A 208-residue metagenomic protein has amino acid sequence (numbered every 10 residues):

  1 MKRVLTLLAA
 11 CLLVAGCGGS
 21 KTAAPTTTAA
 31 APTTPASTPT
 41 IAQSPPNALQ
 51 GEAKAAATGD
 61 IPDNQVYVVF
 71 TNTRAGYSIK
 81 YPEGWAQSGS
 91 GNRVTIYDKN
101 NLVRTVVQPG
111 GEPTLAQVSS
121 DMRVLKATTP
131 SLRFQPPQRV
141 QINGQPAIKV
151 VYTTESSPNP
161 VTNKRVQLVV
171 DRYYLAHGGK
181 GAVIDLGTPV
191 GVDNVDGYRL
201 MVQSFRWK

Functional and structural regions predicted by a protein language model:
K2-L102, H177-G178, D185-K208: N-terminal targeting sequences that direct proteins away from the cytosol to non-cytosolic compartments
L5, V69-F70, L115, P130 (+1 more regions): Short hydrophobic/aromatic segments of transmembrane alpha-helices and their interfaces
F70, I96, T105-V107, I142 (+2 more regions): Hydrophobic beta-strand residues in large extracellular and virion-surface proteins
T73-Y81, T105-P109, T154-V161: Short, mixed-charge, low-aromatic patches
G84, K99, G110-E112, Q145 (+2 more regions): Generic structural motif
Y97-S120: A short acidic-to-branched-hydrophobic micro-motif
V106-E112, P137, P160-V161, D185-G191: Second-shell loop/turn segments in exported
M122-G178, R199: Signature of long, low-cysteine stretches enriched in small and polar/charged residues
